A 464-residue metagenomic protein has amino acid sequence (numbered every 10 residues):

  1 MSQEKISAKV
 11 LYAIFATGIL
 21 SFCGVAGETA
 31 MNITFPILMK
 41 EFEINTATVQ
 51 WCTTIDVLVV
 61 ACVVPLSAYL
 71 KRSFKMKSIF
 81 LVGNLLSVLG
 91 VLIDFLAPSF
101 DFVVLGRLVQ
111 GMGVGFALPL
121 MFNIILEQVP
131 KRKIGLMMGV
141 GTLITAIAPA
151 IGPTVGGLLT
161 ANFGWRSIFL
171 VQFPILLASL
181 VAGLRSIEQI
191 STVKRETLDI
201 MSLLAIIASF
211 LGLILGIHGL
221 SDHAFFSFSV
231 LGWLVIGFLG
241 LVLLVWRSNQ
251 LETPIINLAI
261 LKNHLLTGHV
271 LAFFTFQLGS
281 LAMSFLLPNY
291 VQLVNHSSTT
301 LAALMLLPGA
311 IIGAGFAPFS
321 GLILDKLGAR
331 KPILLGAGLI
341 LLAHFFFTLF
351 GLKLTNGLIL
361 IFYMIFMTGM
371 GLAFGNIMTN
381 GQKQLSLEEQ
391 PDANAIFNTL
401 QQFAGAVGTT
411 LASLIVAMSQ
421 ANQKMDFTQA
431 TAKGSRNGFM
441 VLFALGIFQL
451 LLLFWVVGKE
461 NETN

Functional and structural regions predicted by a protein language model:
S2-K5, R132, A178-F210, F225 (+3 more regions): Flexible interhelical linker loops that connect adjacent transmembrane helices in multi-pass membrane transporters
V10-A26, M31-F35, F42, T46-D56 (+13 more regions): 12-transmembrane solute porter fold
V64, A68-M201: Helix-loop-helix hairpins in multi-pass membrane proteins, especially solute transporters
L92-I93, L158, L211, L215 (+2 more regions): Alpha-helical transmembrane segments of multipass membrane proteins
F100, S191-E196, L220-F226, L352-K353: Membrane-interface helix caps and helix-loop-helix hairpins in membrane proteins
F173-S191, I207-G219, I236-Q250, Q449-V457: C-terminal membrane-cytosol helix-exit motif in multi-pass small-molecule transporters
L215-A224, G381: Juxtamembrane C-cap of transmembrane helices in multi-pass membrane transport proteins
